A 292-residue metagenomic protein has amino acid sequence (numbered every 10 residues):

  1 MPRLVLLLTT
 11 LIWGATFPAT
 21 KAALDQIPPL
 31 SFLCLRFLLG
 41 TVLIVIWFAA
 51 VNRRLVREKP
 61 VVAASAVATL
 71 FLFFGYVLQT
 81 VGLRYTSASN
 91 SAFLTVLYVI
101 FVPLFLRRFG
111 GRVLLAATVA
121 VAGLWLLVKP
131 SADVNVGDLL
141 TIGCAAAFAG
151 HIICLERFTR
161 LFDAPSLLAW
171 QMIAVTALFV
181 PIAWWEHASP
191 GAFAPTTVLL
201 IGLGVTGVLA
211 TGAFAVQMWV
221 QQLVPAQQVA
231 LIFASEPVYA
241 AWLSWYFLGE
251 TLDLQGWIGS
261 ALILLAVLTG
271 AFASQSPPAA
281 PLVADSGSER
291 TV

Functional and structural regions predicted by a protein language model:
M1-R3, Q26-C34, R57-A63, L124 (+3 more regions): Juxtamembrane helix-entry segments on the extracytoplasmic side of multipass membrane proteins
L11-V42, S87-N90, G150-V175, A188-A192 (+1 more regions): Juxtamembrane helix-loop-helix junctions in multi-pass membrane proteins
I12, T16-F17, V45-T95, L126 (+1 more regions): Specific transmembrane alpha-helical segments of multi-pass solute transporters/efflux pumps, especially DMT/EamA
S31-V42, F71, Y76-R112, C144 (+1 more regions): Specific alpha-helical transmembrane segments that line the substrate/conduction pathway and gating interfaces
L33-L35, S91-L97, L155-T176, A210-Y246: Helix-helix packing/entry segments at the starts of transmembrane helices
R36-L38, V45, V198-I201, G207 (+2 more regions): C-terminal-most transmembrane helix of multi-pass membrane proteins
I44, T95-L97, F101, R112-K129 (+3 more regions): Hydrophobic transmembrane alpha-helices of multi-pass small-molecule transport proteins
I44, V102-P103, V134-G191, V216 (+1 more regions): Transmembrane alpha-helical segments that form core, pore/gating elements of small-molecule transporters/exporters
